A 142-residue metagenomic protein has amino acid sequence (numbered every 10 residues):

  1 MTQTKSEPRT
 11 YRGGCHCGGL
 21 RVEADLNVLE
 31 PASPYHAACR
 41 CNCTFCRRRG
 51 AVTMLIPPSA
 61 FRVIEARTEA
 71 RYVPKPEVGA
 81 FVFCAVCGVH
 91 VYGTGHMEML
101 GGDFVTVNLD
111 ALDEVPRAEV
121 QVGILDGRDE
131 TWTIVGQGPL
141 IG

Functional and structural regions predicted by a protein language model:
M1-G14, G19-G142: A short Gly-Trp-Pro
